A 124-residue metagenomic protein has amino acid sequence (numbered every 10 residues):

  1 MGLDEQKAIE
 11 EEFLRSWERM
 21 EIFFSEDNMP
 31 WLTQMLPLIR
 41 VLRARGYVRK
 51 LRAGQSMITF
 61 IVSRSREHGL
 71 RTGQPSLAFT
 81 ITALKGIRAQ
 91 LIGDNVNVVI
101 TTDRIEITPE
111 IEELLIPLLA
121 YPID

Functional and structural regions predicted by a protein language model:
M1-D4, V98-D124: Acidic, proline/glycine-rich low-complexity IDRs
M1-H68: Negatively charged, low-complexity tracts enriched in Asp/Glu with abundant Ser/Thr
E11, M29, Q74, R88 (+2 more regions): Generic N-terminal initiation segments characterized by hydrophobic and/or small/turn-forming residues
Y47-V48, I87, I92, A120: Short glycine-aromatic motifs
Q55-I58, S76, I123: Generic preference for flexible, low-structure residues
R66-P109: Intrinsically disordered, low-complexity regulatory segments enriched in Ser/Thr/Pro and charged residues
